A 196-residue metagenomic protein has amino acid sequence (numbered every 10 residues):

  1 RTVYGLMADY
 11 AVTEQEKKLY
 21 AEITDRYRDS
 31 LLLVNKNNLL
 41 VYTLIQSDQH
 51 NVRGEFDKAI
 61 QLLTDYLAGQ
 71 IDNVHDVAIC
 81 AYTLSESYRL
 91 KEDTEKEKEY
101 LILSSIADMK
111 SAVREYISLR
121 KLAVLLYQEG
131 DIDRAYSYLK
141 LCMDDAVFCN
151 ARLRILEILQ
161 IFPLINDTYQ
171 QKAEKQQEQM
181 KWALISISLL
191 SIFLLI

Functional and structural regions predicted by a protein language model:
R1-E178: A "functional boundary" signal
Y169-I196: Alpha-helical transmembrane signal-anchor helices
